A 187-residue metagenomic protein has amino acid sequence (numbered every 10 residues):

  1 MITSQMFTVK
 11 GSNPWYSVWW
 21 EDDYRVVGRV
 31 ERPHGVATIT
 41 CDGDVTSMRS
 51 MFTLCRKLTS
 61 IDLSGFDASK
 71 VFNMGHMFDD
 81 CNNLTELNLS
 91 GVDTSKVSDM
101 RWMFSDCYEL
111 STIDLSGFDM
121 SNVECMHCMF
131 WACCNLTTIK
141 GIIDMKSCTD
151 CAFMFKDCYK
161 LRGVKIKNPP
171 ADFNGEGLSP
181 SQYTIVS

Functional and structural regions predicted by a protein language model:
I2-V26, G177, I185: Extracellular distal adhesion/interaction modules in secreted or cell-surface proteins
M6-F7, R32-T46, K57-F72, N82-S98 (+4 more regions): Structural signature of tandem-repeat unit edges
W15-T53: LRR flanking "cap" motifs
R49-S50, G75-H76, R101-W102, E124-C128 (+1 more regions): Register-specific detector for alpha-helical tandem repeat solenoids, activating on a conserved position within each
